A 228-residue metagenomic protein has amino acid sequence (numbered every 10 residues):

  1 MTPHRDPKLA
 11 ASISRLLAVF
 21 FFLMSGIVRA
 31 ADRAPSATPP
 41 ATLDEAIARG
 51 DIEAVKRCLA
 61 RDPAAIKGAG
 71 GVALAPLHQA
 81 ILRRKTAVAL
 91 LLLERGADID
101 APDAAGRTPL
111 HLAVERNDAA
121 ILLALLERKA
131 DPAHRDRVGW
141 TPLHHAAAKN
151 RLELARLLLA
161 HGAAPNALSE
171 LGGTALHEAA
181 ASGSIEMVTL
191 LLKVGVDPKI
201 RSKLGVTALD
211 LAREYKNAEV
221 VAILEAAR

Functional and structural regions predicted by a protein language model:
S14-S25: Bacterial N-terminal signal peptides
V28-R61, G71-L74, L82, L90 (+1 more regions): Intrinsically disordered, low-complexity regulatory segments in ankyrin-centric signaling systems
A30-T42, H161, V194, K203-V206 (+1 more regions): Ankyrin-repeat-protein effector appendages
E45-G50, Q79-K85, L112-D118, H145-R151 (+2 more regions): Ankyrin repeat A-helix N-terminal signature
I52-L59, K85-L93, D118-L126, R151-L159 (+2 more regions): Ankyrin repeat structural motif
A65-I66, I99, P132, P165 (+1 more regions): Ankyrin-repeat inter-repeat connecting loop/turn
A69-G70, D103, D136, S169 (+1 more regions): Ankyrin repeat boundary/linker residues
